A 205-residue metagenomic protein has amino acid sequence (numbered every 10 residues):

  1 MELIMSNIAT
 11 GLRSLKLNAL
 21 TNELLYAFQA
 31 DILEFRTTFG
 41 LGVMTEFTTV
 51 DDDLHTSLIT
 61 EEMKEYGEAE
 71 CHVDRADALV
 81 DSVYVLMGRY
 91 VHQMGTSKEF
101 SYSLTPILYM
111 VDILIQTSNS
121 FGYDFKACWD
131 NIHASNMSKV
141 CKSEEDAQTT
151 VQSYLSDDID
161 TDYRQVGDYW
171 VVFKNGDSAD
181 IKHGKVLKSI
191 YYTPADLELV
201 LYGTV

Functional and structural regions predicted by a protein language model:
E2-V205: Flexible "arm" and connector segments at domain edges
